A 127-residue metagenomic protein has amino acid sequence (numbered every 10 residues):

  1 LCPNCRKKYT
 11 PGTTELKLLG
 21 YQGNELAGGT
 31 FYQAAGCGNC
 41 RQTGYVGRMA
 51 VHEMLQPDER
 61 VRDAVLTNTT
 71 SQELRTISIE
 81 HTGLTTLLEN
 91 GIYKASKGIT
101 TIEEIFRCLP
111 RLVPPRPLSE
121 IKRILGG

Functional and structural regions predicted by a protein language model:
L1-G127: Short, flexible helix-loop junctions that flank or precede catalytic/ligand sites
